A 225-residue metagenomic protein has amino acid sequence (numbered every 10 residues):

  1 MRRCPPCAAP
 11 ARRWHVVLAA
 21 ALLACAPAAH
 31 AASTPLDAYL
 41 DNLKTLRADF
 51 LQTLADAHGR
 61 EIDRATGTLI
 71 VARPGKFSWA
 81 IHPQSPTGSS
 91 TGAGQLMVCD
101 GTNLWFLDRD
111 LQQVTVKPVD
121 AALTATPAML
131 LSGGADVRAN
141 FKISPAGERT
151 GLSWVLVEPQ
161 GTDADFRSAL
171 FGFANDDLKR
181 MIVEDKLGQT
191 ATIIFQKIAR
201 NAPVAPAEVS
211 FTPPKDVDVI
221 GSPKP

Functional and structural regions predicted by a protein language model:
M1-A11: N-terminal secretory signal peptides that target proteins for export/translocation
H15-A26: Bacterial N-terminal signal peptides
A29-R64, A72, P213-P225: N-terminal leader/targeting segments and the immediate start of mature chains
L43-T45, R64-T66, A72-P74, G92-G94 (+6 more regions): Extracytoplasmic
L51-A57, A80-H82, L107-R109, E158-Q160 (+1 more regions): A generic structural motif
T68-P127, A191-T192: An acidic-aromatic
T115, R138-P225: Gly/Pro-enriched, hydrophobic low-complexity segments that function as extracytoplasmic propeptides/linkers
A128-G133, N140-S144: Anionic-ligand binding region
